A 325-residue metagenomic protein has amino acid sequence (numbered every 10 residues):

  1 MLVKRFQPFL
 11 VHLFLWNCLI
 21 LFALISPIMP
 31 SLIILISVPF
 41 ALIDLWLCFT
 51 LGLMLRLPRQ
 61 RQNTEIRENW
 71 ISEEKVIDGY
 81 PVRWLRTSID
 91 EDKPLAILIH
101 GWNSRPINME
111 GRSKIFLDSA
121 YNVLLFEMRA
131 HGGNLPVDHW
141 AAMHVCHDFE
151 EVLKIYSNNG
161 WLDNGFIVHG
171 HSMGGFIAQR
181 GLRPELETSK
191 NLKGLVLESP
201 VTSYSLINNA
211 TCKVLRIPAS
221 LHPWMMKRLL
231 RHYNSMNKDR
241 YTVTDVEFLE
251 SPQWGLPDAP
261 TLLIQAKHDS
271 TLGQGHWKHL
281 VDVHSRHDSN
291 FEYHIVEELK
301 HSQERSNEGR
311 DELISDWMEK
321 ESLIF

Functional and structural regions predicted by a protein language model:
M1-V11, L15-L85: An N-terminal hydrophobic leader/cap segment in hydrolases
K93-G101: Short beta-strand element of the alpha/beta-hydrolase
W102-I115, G275: The serine-hydrolase catalytic nucleophile loop
N103-P106, H131-N164: Catalytic nucleophile-loop/oxyanion-hole region of alpha/beta-hydrolase and closely related hydrolase-like folds
F116-L135: Conserved alpha/beta-hydrolase
H169-A178: Gly/Ala-rich beta-loop-alpha elbow adjacent to hydrolase catalytic centers
E187-Y241: Hydrolase active-site cap/lid region
H232-F325: Serine-hydrolase catalytic core
